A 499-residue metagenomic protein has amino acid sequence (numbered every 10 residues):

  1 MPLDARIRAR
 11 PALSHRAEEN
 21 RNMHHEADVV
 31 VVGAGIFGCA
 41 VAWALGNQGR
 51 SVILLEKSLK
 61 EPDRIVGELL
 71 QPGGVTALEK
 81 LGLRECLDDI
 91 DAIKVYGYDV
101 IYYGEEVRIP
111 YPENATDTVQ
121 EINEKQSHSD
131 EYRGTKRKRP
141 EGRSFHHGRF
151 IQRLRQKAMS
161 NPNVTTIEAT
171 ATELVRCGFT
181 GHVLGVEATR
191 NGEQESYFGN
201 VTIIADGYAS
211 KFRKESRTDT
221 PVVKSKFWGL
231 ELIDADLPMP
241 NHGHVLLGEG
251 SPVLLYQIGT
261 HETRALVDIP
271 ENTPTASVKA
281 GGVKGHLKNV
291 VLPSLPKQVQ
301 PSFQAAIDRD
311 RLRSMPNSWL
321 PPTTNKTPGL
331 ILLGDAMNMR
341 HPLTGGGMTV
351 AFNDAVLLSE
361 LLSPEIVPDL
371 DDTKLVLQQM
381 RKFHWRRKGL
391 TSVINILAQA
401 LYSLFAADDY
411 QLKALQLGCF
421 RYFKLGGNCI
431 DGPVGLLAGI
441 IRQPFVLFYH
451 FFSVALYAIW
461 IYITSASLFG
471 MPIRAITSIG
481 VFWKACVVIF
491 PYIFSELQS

Functional and structural regions predicted by a protein language model:
M1-V29, A44-Q48: Extreme N-terminal leader/targeting segments of oxidoreductases
R6-P11, T275-H384: FAD/FMN-dependent oxidoreductases across multiple families
R6-R8, E360-S499: C-terminal helical "tail/cap" subdomain of flavin- and related membrane-associated enzymes
H24-E26, T76, L87, I93-E215 (+1 more regions): Conserved N-terminal helical subregion
V32, G46-V66: Glycine-rich FAD pyrophosphate-binding loop
G38-C39: N-terminal Rossmann-fold NAD(P) dinucleotide-binding loop
L54-L55, I204, L333: Generic enzyme active-site microenvironment
E173, G181, E187-K326: Conserved FAD-binding catalytic core of PHBH/FMO-like flavoproteins
